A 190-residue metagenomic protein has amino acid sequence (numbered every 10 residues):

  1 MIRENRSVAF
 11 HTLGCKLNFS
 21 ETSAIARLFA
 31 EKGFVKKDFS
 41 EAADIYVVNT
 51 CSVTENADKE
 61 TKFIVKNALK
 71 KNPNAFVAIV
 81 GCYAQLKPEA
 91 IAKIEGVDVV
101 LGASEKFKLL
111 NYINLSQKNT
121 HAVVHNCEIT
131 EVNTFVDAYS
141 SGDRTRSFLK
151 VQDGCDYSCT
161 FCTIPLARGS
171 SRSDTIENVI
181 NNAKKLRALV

Functional and structural regions predicted by a protein language model:
M1-V190: Proteins enriched for Cys/Gly/acidic motifs involved in redox and nucleic-acid/cofactor modification
